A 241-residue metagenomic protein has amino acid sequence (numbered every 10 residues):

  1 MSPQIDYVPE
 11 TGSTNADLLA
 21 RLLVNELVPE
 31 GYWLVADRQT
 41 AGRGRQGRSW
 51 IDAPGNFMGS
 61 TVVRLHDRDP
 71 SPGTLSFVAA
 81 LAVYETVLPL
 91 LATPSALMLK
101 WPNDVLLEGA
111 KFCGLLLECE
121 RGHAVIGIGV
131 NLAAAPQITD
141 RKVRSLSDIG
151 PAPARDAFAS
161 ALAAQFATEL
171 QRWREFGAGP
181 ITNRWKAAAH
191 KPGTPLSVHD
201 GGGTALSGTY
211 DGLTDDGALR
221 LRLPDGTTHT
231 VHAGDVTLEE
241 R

Functional and structural regions predicted by a protein language model:
M1-A92, P192, T230: N-terminal lobe of the biotin/lipoate ligase/transferase fold
D67-A96, L107-R241: Long, positively charged amphipathic alpha-helical accessory segments at protein N-termini or as interdomain linkers
